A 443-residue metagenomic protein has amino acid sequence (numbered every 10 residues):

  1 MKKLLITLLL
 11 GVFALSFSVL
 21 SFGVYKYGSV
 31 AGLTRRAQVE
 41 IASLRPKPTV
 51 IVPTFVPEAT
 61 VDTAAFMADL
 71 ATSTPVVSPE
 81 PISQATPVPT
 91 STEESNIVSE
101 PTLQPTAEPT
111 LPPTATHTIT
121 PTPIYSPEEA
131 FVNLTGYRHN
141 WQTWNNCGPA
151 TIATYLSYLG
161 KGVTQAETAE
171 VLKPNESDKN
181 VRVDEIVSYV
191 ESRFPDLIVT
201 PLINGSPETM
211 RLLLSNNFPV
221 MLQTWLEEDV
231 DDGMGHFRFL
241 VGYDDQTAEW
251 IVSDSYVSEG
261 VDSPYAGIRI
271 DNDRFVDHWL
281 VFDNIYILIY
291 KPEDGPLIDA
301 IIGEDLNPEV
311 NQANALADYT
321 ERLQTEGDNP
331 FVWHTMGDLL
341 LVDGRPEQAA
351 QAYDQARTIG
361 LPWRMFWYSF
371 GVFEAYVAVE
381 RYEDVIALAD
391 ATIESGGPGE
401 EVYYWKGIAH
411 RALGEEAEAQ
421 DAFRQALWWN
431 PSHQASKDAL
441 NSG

Functional and structural regions predicted by a protein language model:
G32-E129, Q355, Q425: Ser/Thr-rich, Proline-interspersed low-complexity disordered segments
I119-L202, F282-I301, D305, A315 (+5 more regions): Cysteine-nucleophile protease catalytic domains, especially the papain-like/related folds used in DUB/UBL proteases
I203-I251, V257: Active-site-adjacent substructure of cysteine-protease-like catalytic cores
D245-L339, D343, Q348: Noncatalytic regulatory segments and standalone regulatory/sensor domains
G303-E304, G337, F373, G407 (+1 more regions): Conserved small-residue packing positions in alpha-helical repeats and bundles
D338-E347, D354-W405: Alpha-helical adaptor scaffolds
E416-Q434: TPR/TPR-like (Sel1-like) alpha-helical repeat modules
